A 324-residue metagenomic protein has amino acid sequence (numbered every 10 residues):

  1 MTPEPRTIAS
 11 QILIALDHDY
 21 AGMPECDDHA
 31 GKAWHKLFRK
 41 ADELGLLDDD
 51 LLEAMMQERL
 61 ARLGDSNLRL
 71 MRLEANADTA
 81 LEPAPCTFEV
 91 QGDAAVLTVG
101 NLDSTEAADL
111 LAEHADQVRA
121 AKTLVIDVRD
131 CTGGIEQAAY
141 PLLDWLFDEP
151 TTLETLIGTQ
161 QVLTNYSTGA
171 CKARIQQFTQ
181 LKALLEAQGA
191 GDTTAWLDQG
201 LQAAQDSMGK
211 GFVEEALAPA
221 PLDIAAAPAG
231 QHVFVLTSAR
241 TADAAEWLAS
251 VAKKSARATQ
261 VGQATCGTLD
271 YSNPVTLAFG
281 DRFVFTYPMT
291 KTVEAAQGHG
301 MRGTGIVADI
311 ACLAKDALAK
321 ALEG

Functional and structural regions predicted by a protein language model:
M1-A187, H232-F234, W247, T259 (+3 more regions): Flexible, low-complexity junctional segments that flank or bridge functional domains
L52, G169-D206, T304-G324: Extracytoplasmic/peripheral linker and loop segments enriched in polar/acidic and small residues with frequent Thr/Pro
R59, T241-A256: Cysteine-centered nucleophilic/redox motifs
E113-A115, P219-I224, V251-K253: Mature extracellular/periplasmic domains of secretome proteins
A187-H232: Alpha-helix-centered segments that form part of catalytic cores
A229-A244: Catalytic cores of nucleophile-dependent amide-cleaving enzymes
K253, Y287-T290, G324: Active-site-adjacent betaalpha module
Q260-L318: BRCT (BRCA1 C-terminal) domain core and associated BRCT-interaction motifs
